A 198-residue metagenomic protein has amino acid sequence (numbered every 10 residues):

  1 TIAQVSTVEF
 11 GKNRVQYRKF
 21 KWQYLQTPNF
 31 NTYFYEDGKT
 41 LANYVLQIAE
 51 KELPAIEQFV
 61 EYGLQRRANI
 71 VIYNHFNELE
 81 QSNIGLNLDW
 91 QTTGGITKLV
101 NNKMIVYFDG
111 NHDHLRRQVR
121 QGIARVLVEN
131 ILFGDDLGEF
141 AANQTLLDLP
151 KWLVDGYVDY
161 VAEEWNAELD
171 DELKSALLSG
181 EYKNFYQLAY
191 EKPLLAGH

Functional and structural regions predicted by a protein language model:
A3-N143, P150, A167-E168, S179 (+1 more regions): Juxtacatalytic substrate-recognition/specificity segment
V45, Q144-D155, E191-A196: Active-site metal-coordination segments of metallo-dependent hydrolases
I56, Y157, V161-E168, S175-H198: Active-site-proximal alpha-helical
V119, V154-Y157: Internal, well-ordered alpha-helical segments in soluble enzyme and binding-protein domains
